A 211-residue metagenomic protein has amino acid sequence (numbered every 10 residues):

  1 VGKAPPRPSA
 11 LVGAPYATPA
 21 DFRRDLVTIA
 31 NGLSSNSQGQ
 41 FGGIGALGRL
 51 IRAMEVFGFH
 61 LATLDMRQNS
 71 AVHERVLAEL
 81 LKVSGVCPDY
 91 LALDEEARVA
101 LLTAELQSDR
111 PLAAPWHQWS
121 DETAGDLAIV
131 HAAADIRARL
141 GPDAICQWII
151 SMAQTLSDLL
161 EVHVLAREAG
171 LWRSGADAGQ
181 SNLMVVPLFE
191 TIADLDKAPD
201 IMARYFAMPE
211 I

Functional and structural regions predicted by a protein language model:
V1-R139: Extended, charge-enriched "interface" segments that sit outside catalytic cores
M54, T63-D65, E105-I211: Conserved alpha/beta-domain cores
